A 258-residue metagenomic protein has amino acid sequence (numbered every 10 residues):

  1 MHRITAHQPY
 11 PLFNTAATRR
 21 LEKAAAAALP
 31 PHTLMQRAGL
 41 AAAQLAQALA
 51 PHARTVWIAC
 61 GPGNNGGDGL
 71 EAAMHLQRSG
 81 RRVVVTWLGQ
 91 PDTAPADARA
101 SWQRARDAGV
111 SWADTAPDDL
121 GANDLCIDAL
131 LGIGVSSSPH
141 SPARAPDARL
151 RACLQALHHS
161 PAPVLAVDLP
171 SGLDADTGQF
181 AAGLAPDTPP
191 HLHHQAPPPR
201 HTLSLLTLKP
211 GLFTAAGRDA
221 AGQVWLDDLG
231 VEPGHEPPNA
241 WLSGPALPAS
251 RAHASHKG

Functional and structural regions predicted by a protein language model:
M1-A59: An N-terminal, well-structured beta->alpha segment
H2-F13, N123-G258: YjeF_N-associated NAD(P)HX repair module
F13-A16, L29, T33-A41, N64-G67 (+7 more regions): Conserved active-site and cofactor/substrate-binding residues in soluble primary-metabolism enzymes
T18, L76, V85, L203 (+1 more regions): Generic structural hydrophobic/aromatic packing signal, biased to beta-strands
E22-A26, A46, A50, R106 (+4 more regions): Structural signal for hydrophobic packing residues in well-ordered secondary-structure cores of soluble enzyme domains
A26, W102, P117-D118, H193-Q195 (+1 more regions): Short secondary-structure boundary/capping segments
P31, D118, D187-H191: Generic low-complexity segments that are intrinsically disordered, proline-rich and/or Lys/Arg-biased
L40-G132, S136-V167: Nucleotide and nucleotide-moiety/phosphate-recognizing core
